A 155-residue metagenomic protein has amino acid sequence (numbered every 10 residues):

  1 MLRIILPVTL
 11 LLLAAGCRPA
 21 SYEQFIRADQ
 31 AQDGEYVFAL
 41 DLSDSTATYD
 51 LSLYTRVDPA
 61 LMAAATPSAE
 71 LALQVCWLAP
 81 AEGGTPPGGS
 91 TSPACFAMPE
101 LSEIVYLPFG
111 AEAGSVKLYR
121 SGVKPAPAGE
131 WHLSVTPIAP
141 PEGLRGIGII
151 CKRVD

Functional and structural regions predicted by a protein language model:
L13-G16: C-terminal motif of bacterial Sec signal peptides marking the signal peptidase cleavage site
R18-Q24: Bacterial lipoprotein signal-peptidase II cleavage site
I26-Y49: Post-signal peptide N-terminal segment of mature Sec-exported envelope proteins
S45-T55, V123-P140: Noncatalytic modules at the cell exterior or secretory-pathway interfaces, chiefly beta-strand-rich lectin/adhesion
Y54-A65: Short amphipathic, basic-aromatic surface patches that mediate peripheral association with negatively charged
A64-L73: Short coil-to-beta strand junction motifs in C2/discoidin
L101-W131, I138: Short, solvent-exposed, Trp/other aromatic-anchored flexible loops in extracytoplasmic proteins
P141-C151: Edge beta-strands of jelly-roll/beta-sandwich modules across compartments, strongly enriched in secreted/luminal
